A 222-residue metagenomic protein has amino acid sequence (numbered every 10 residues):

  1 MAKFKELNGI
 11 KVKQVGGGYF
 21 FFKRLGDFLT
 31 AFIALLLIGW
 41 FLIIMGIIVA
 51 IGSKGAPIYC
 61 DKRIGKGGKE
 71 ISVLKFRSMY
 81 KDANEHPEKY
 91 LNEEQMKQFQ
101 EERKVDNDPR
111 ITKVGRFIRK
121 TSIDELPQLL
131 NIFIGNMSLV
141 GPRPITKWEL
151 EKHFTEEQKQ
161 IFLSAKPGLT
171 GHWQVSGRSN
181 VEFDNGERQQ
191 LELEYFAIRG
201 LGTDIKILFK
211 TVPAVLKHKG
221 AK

Functional and structural regions predicted by a protein language model:
M1-G9, P127-K222: Hydrophobic structural segments characteristic of membrane proteins
A2, Y59-P109, T170-Q190: Short, glycine-rich, amphipathic interfacial segments at transmembrane boundaries or analogous
E6-F21, D106, R110: Juxtamembrane loop-helix boundary motifs flanking transmembrane segments in multi-pass membrane proteins
Q14-E85, L201-K222: A hydrophobic, helix-centered structural microdomain
P109, T121-D124, G200: Residue-level signal for the nucleotide or nucleotide-sugar donor/cofactor binding architecture
F117-L129: Short acidic-aromatic low-complexity motifs
